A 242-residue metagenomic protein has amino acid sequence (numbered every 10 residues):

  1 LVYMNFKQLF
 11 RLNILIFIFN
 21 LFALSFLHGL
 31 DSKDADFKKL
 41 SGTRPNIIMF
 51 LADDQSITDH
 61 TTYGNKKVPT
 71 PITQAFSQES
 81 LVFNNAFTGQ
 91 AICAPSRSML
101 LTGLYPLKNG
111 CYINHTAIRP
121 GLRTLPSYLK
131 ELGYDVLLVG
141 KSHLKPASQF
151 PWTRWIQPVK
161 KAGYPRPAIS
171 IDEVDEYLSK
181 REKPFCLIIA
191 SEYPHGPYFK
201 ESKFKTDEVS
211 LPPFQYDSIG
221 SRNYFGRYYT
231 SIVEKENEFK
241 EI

Functional and structural regions predicted by a protein language model:
L1-F10: N-terminal secretory signal peptides that target proteins for export/translocation
N13-S25: Bacterial N-terminal signal peptides
L27-G29: Boundary at the C-terminal end of the N-terminal hydrophobic targeting segment
K33-P45, D54-K67, A91, L144 (+2 more regions): Active-site-proximal cap/lid insertion segments
I48-F50: Conserved hydrophobic packing residues within short motifs/helices of P-loop NTPase cores of ABC-family ATPases
S56, P69-I72, E79, R97 (+4 more regions): Stable alpha-helical elements in mature extracytoplasmic
T61-S96, G103-L107, Y128-L137: Short, structured active-site-proximal loop/turn typified by the sulfatase FGly-forming signature C/S-X-P-X-R
M99-D207: Catalytic-site neighborhoods of secreted/periplasmic enzymes that process anionic sulfate/phosphate groups
